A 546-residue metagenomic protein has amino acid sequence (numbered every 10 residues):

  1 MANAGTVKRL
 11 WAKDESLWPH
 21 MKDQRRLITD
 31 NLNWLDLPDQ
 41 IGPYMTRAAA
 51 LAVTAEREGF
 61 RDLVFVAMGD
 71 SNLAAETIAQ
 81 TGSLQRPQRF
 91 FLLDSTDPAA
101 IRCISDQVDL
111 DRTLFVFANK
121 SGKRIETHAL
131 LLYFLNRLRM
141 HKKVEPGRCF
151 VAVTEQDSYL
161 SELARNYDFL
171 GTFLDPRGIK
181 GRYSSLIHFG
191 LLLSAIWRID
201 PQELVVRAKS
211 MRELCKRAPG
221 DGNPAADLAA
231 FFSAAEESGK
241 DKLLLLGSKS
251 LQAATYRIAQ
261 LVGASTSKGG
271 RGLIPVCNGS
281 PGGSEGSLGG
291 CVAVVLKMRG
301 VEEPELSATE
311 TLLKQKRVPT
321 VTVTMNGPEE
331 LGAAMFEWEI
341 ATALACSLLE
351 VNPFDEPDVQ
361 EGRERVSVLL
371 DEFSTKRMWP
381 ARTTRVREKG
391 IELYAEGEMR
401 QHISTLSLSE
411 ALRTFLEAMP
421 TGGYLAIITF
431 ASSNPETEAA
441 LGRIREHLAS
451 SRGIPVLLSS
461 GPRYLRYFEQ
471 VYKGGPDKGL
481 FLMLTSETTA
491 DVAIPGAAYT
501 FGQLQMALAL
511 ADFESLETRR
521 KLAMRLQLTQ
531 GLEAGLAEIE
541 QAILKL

Functional and structural regions predicted by a protein language model:
M1-R57, G300, T309, L331-A334 (+6 more regions): Extended, charge-enriched "interface" segments that sit outside catalytic cores
V53-A218, V292-N326, V368: Glycine-rich phosphate-binding loops that contact phosphosugars or nucleotide phosphates
E58-R112, L244-G286, L448-R463: Anionic-ligand anchoring segments at beta-strand to alpha-helix junctions in alpha/beta enzyme folds, i.e., glycine
M68, L246-K249, L296-V301, I428-S433 (+2 more regions): Structural motif
R102, V153-F169, P328-F336, S459 (+2 more regions): Glycine-rich, charge-decorated loop segments at or immediately adjacent to ligand/cofactor-binding or catalytic sites
M140-V292, E337-I454: Active-site phosphate/pyrophosphate-binding segments
G270, I274-L331, L441, R445 (+4 more regions): Helicase-primase coupling helices
E302, Y424-R463, K473-G474, K478 (+1 more regions): Extended C-terminal subregions enriched in glycine
